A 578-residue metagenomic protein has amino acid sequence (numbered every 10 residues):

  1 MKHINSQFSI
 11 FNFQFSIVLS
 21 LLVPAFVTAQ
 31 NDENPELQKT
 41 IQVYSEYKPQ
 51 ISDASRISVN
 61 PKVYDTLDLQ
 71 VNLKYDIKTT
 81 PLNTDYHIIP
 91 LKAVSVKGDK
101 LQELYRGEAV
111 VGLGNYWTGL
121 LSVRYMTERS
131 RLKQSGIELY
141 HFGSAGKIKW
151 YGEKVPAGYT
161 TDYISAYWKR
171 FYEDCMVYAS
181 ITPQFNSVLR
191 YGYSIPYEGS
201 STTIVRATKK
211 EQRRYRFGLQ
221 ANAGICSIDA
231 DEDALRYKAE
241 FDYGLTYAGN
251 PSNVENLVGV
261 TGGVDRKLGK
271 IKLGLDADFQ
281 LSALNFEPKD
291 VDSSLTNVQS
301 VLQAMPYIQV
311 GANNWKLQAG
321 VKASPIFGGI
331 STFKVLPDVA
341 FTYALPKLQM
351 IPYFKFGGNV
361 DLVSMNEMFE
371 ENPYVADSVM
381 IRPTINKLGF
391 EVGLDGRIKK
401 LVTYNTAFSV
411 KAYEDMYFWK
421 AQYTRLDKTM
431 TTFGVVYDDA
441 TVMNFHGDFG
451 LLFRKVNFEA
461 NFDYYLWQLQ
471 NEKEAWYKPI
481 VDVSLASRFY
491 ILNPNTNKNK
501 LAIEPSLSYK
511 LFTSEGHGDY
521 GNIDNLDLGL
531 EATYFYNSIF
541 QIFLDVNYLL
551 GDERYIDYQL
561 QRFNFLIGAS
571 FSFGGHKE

Functional and structural regions predicted by a protein language model:
K74, Y353, I539-F540, Q561-E578: Outer-membrane beta-barrel "beta-signal"
P90-L91, K100-A109, L113-K149, P156-D162: Outer-membrane beta-barrel translocator/receptor signature
E103-Y105, W117-G119, G158-D162, R213-A221 (+9 more regions): Residues that define the transmembrane beta-barrel architecture of outer-membrane proteins
L113-N115, H141-A145, P183-L189, S227-D229 (+15 more regions): Transmembrane beta-strands of outer-membrane beta-barrel pores
V123-T127, A166-R170, L219-S227, V260-R266 (+11 more regions): Residues on the lipid-exposed face of transmembrane beta-strands in outer-membrane beta-barrel proteins
T127-R131, R170-D174, S227-D231, R266-K270 (+10 more regions): Outer-membrane beta-barrel strand-turn architecture
I381-P383, E391-G393, A407-F453, N457-E459 (+2 more regions): Outer membrane beta-barrel strand-and-loop segments of large Gram-negative receptors, especially TonB-dependent
D463-N471, Y477-Y536, G551-Y555: C-terminal beta-barrel architecture of Gram-negative outer-membrane proteins
